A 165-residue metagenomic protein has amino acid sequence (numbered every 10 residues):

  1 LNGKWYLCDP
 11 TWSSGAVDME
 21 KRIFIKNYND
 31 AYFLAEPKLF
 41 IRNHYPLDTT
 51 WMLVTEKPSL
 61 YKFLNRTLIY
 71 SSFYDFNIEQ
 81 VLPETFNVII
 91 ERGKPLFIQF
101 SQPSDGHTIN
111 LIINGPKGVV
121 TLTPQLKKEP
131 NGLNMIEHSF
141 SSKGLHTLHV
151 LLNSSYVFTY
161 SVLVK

Functional and structural regions predicted by a protein language model:
L1: Active-site-proximal cofactor/substrate-binding loop regions of enzyme domains
K4-I109, G118: His-Asp-centered catalytic microenvironments across diverse enzyme cores, prominently the transglutaminase-like
V88, L122, H138, Y160-V162: Generic detection of short hydrophobic beta-strand segments and adjacent strand-loop junctions
E91, E129-N131, S141-K143: Surface-exposed coil/turn segments at beta-strand junctions on protein surfaces, enriched
L96-I98, I136, L148, Y160: Hydrophobic residues positioned within well-ordered beta-strands of beta-sheet architectures
I109-I113, S142-Y156: Short, aromatic- and glycine-rich surface loops/edge beta-strands on solvent-exposed regions
V120-E137: Aromatic sugar-binding surface patches on proteins that engage polysaccharides or sugar-phosphate polymers
S155-K165: Edge beta-strands of extracellular beta-sandwich domains
